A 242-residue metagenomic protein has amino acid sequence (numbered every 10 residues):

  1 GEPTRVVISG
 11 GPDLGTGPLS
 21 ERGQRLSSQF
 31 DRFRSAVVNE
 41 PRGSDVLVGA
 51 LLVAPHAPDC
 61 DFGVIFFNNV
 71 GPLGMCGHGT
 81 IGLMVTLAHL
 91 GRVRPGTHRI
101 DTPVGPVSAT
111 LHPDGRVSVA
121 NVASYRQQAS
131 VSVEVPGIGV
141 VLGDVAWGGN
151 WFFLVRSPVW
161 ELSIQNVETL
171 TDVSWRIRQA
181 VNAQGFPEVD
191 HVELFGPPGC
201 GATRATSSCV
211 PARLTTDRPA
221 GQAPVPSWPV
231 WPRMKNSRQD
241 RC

Functional and structural regions predicted by a protein language model:
E2-G143, V155-C242: A glycine-rich beta-to-alpha transition motif near the start of alpha/beta enzyme domains, typified by
G149: Glycine-rich ThDP/TPP pyrophosphate-binding loop and its adjacent helix/strand module within ThDP-dependent enzymes
